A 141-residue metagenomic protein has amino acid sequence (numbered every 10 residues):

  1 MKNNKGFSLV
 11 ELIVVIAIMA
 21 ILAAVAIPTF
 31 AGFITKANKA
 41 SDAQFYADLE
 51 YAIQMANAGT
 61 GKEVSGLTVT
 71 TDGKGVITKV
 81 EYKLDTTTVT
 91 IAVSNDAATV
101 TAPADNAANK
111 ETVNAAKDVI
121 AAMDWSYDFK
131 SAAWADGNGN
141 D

Functional and structural regions predicted by a protein language model:
K2-N3, I34-A37, A107-A108, A115: Generic N-terminal leader/processing signal
N3-A31: N-terminal single-pass transmembrane signal-anchor helix
G6-L9, F30, Y46, V64 (+2 more regions): Generic N-terminal initiation segments characterized by hydrophobic and/or small/turn-forming residues
T29-Y51: Aliphatic-rich helix starts adjacent to a transmembrane/signal segment
Y51-D141: Periplasmic/extracellular, small/polar-rich flexible segments of pilin-like filament-forming proteins
